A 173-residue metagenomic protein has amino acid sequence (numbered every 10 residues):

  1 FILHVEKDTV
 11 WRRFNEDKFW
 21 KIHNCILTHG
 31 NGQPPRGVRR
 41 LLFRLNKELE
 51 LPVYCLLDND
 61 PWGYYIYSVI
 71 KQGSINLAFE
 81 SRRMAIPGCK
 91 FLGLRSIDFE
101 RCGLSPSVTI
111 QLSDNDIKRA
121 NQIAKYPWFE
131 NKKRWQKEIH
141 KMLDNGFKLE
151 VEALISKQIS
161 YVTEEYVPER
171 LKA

Functional and structural regions predicted by a protein language model:
F1-E6, Y54-L56: Short hydrophobic beta-strand segments
L3, E16, S81-R83: Generic structural signal for short, flexible, solvent-exposed coil/loop and linker residues
V5-L51: Acidic, glycine-rich catalytic loops of TOPRIM or P-loop NTPase phosphate-binding modules used across DNA replication
R36-A173: TOPRIM fold recognition
